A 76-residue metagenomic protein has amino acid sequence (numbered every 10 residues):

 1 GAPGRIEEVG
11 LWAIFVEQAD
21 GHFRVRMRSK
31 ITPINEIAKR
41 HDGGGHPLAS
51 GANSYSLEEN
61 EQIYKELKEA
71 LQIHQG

Functional and structural regions predicted by a protein language model:
G1-G76: Gly/His-enriched, cation/cofactor- and phosphate-binding structural elements
